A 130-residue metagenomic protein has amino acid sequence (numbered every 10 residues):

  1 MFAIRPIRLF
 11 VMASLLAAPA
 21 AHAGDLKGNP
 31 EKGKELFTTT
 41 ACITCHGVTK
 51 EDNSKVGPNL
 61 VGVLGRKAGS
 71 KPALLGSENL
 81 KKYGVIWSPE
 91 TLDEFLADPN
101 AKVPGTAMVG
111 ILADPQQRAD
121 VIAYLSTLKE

Functional and structural regions predicted by a protein language model:
M1-V11: Bacterial N-terminal signal peptides that target proteins for export
F10-A18: Bacterial N-terminal signal peptides
A18-T38: Electrostatic cytochrome c docking/interface patches
G33, T40-V48, V121, L125: The canonical Cys-X-X-Cys-His
H46-D52, G65-R66, A97: Detector for the c-type heme attachment site
S54-N59: Short cysteine/histidine-rich zinc-coordinating motifs and their immediately flanking basic loops
S70-D93: Short Fe-S-cluster ligation motifs
I86-E130: C-terminal capping alpha-helices of c-type cytochrome domains
